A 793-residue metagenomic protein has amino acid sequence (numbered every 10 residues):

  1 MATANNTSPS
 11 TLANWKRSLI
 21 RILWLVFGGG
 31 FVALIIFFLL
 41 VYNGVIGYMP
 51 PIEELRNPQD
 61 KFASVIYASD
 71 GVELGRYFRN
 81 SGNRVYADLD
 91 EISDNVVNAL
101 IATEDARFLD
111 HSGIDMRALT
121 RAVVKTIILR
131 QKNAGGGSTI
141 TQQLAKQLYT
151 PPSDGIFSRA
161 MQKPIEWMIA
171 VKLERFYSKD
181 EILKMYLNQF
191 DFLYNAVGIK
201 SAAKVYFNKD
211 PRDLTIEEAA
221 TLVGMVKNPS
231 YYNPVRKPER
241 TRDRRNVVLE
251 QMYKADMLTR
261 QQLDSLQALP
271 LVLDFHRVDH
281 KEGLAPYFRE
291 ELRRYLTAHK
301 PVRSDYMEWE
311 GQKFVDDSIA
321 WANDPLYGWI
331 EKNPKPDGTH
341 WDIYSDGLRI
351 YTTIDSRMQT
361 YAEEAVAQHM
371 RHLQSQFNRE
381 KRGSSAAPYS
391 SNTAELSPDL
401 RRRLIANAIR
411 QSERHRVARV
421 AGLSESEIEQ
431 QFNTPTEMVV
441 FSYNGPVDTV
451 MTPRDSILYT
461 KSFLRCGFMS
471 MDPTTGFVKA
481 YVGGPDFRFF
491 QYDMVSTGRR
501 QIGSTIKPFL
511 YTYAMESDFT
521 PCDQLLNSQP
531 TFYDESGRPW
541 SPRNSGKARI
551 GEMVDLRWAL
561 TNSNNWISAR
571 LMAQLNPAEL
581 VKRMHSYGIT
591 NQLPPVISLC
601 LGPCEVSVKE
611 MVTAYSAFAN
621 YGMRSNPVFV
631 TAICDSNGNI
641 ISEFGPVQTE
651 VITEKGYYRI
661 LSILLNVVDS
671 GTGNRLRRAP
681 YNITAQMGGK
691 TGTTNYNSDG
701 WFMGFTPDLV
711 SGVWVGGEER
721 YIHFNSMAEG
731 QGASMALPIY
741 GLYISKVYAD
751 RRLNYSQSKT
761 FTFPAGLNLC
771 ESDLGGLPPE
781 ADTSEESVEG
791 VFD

Functional and structural regions predicted by a protein language model:
M1-Y67, R107, I127, L373: N-terminal type II signal-anchor transmembrane helix that functions as the membrane-insertion/stop-transfer segment
L12, R17, D60-A63, Y67-A320 (+6 more regions): Peptidoglycan glycan-strand catalytic modules in the bacterial/periplasmic cell-wall system
R84-I92, I350, T460-C466, F489-F509 (+3 more regions): Short active-site loop at a secondary-structure junction that contains or immediately precedes the catalytic residue(s)
L109-L119, V197-K200, T259-D264, M515-S536 (+2 more regions): Short, well-structured active-site flanking segments
K132, T259-T353, R357-L423: Non-catalytic structural connector segments
T139, L148-T150, G155, R159 (+5 more regions): Active-site-adjacent helix/loop patches that line small-molecule binding or acyl-intermediate pockets
P270, T497-M553, N626-I641: Short, glycine/proline-biased beta-turn/loop segments that scaffold the active-site neighborhood
T352, S356-H372, I405-D472, F477 (+5 more regions): A penicillin-recognizing enzyme superfamily signal
